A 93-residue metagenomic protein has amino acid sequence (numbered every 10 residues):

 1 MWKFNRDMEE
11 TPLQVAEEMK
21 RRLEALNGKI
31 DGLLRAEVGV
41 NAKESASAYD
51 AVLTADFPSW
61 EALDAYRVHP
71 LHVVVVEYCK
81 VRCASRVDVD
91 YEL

Functional and structural regions predicted by a protein language model:
M1-D50, P58-A65, Y91-L93: Short S/T/G/P-rich N-terminal loop/turn motif that feeds into the first structured element of a domain
W60-S85: C-terminal structural segments of small proteins and small subunits
